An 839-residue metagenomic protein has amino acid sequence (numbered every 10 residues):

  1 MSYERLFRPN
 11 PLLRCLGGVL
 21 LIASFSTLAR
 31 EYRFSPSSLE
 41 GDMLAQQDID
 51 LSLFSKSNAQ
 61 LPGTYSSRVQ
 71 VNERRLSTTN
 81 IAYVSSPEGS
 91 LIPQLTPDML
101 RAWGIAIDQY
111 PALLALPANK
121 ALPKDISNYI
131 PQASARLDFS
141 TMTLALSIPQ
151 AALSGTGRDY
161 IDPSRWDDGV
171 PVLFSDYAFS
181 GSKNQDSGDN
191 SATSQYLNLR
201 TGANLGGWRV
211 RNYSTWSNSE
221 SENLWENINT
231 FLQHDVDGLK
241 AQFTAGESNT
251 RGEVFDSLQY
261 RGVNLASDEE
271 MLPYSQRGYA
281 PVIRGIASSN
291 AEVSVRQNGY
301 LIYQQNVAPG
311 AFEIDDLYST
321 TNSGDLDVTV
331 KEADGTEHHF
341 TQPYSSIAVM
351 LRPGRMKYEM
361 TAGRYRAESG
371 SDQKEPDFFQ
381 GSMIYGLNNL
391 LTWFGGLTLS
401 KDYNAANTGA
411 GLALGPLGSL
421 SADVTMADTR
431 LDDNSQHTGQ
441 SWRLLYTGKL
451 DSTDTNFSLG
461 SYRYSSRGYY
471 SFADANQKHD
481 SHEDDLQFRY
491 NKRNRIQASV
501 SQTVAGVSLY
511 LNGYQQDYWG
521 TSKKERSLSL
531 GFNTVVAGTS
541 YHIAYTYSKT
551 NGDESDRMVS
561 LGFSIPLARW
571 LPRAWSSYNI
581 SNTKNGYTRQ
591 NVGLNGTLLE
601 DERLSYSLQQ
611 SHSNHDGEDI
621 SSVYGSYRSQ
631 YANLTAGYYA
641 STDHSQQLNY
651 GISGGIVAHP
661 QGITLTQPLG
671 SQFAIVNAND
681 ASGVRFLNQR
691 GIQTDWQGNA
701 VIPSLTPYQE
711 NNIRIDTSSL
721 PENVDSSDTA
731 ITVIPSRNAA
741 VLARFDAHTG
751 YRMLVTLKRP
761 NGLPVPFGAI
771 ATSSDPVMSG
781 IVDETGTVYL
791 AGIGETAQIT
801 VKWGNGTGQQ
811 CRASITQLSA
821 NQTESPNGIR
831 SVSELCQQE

Functional and structural regions predicted by a protein language model:
Y3-E4, P9, A29-Y279, T583-V657: Post-signal-peptide, soluble extracytosolic/periplasmic N-terminal scaffold domains of envelope/secretory systems
L61-Y83, D680-R690, N761-D775: Short, ordered, surface-exposed loop/turn motifs in non-cytosolic proteins
V69, G285, A674-A678, Y751-P760: A short, amphipathic beta-strand motif
N80-A82, R690-N699, P776-T785: Short, acidic Ser/Thr/Gly-rich low-complexity loop/linker segments typical of extracellular and cell-surface proteins
S86-L95, L317-S323, N699-D725, R737 (+1 more regions): Short Pro-Gly-centered beta-turn/loop motif in secreted/extracellular proteins
Q150-A152, G181-Q185, G207, W216-E220 (+18 more regions): Transmembrane beta-strands of outer-membrane beta-barrel pores
R165-W166, T193-G206, E226-L239, E375-N389 (+12 more regions): Feature captures outer-membrane beta-barrel proteins of Gram-negative bacteria and organelles
S175-F179, N212, F243-A245, Y358-A362 (+9 more regions): Membrane-embedded beta-strand positions of outer-membrane beta-barrel proteins
